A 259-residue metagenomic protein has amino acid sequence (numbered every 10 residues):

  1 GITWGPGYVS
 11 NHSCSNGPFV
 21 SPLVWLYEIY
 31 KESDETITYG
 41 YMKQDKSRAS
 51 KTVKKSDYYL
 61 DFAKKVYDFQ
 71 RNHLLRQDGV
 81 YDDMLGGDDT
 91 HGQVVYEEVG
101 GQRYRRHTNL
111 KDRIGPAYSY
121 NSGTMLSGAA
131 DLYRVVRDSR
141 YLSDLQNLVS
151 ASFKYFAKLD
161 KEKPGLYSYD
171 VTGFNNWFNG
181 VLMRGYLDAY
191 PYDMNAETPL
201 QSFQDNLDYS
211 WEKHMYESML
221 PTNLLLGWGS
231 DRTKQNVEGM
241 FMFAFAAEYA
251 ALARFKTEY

Functional and structural regions predicted by a protein language model:
G1, L60-D82, G92-R103, D144-E162 (+1 more regions): Long, well-ordered core segments of solenoidal/helical folds
G1-S10: Asp-box/WD-like beta-propeller blade repeats and closely related beta-sheet repeat scaffolds
W4-G5, R48, K55, L110 (+3 more regions): Residue-level detector of alpha-helix boundaries and kinks
P6, C14-L23, A49-A129: Active-site cradle of extracellular carbohydrate-active enzymes
N11, A117, R140-Y259: CBM-like carbohydrate-recognition segments
P18-K54, T124-D138, V181-N195, A244-Y259: Well-ordered alpha-helical scaffold segments within catalytic/enzyme domains
Y59, D138-Y141: Residues in the short coil linking paired helices within alpha-helical repeat scaffolds
K111-I114, A129-Y133, G165-D170: Short secondary-structure capping micro-motifs at structural edges
